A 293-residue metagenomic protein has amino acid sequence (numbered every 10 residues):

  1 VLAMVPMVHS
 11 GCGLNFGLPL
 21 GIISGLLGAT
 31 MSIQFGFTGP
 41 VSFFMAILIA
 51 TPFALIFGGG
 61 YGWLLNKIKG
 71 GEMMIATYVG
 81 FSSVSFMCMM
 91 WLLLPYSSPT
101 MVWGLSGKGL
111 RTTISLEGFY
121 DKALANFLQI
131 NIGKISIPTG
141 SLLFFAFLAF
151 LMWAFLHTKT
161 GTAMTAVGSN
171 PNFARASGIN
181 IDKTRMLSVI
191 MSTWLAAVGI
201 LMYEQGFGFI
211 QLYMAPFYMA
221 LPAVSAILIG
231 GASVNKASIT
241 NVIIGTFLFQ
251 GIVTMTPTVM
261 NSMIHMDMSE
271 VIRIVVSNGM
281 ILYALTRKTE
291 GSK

Functional and structural regions predicted by a protein language model:
V1-F35, G59-G60, L64-G70, I227-K236 (+1 more regions): Single transmembrane alpha-helix segments in multi-pass membrane proteins
M4, F81-C88, S141-W153, S192-I200 (+3 more regions): Hydrophobic core segments of alpha-helical transmembrane domains in multi-pass membrane transport and ion-translocation
G21-G25, A76-S82, I239-I252: Central hydrophobic cores of alpha-helical transmembrane segments in multi-pass integral membrane proteins
F37-V84, F249: Alpha-helical transmembrane segments within multi-pass membrane transporters and channels
S83-L156, H265-S269: Transmembrane helix-bundle core of multi-pass membrane transporters and related energy-transducing complexes
K134-Q211: Helix-loop-helix "hairpin" substructures at the membrane interface of multi-pass membrane proteins
S169-K183, G245, V253-K293: Cytosolic-side transmembrane-helix boundaries in multi-pass membrane proteins
T193-I200, G206-I274: Transmembrane alpha-helical segments in multi-pass inner-membrane proteins
